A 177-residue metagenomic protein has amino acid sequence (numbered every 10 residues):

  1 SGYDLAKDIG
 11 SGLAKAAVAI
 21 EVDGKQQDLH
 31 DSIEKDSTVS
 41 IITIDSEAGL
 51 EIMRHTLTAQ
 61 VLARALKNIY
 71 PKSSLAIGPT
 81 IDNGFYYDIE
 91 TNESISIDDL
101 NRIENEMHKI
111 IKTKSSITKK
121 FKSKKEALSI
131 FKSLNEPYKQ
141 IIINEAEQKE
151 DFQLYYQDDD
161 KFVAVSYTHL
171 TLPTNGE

Functional and structural regions predicted by a protein language model:
S1-G2, Q27: Metal-dependent phosphohydrolase cores
G2-G10: Short amphipathic, charge-patterned alpha-helical segments
A6, A59, Y87: Divalent metal-coordination and catalytic microenvironments
I9, E51-K67: Active/ligand-binding-proximal structured segments within catalytic/core domains that scaffold catalytic residues
G10-A19: Short, basic/aromatic beta-hairpin or loop at an interaction surface
V18-H30: Short acidic beta-strand-loop surface patches of small beta-rich interaction domains
D31-E34, T38-E51, A65, S74-T80 (+1 more regions): Auxiliary tRNA-acceptor-end handling modules of aminoacyl-tRNA synthetases
H169, T174-E177: Single conserved hydrophobic/aromatic residue that forms the stacking wall/gate of nucleotide- or nucleobase-binding
